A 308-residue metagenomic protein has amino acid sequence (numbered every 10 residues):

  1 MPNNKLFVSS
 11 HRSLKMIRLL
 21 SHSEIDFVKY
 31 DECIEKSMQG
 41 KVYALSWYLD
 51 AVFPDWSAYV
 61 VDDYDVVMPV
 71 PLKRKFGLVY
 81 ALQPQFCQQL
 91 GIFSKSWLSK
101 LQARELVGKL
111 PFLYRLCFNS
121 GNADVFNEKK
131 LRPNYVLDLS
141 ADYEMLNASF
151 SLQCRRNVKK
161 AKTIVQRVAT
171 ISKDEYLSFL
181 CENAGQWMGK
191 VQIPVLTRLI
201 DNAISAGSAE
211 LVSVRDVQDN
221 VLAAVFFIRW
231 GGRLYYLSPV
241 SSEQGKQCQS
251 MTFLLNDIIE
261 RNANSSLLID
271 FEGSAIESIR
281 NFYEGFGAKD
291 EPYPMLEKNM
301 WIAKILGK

Functional and structural regions predicted by a protein language model:
M1-P2, L6-M16, N299-K308: Membrane-proximal basic amphipathic "stem/tether" segments
N4-S10, Q89-T163: Acyl-donor-binding surface of acyltransferase catalytic domains
I17-D63, V70-G77, N119-K130, N134-V136 (+1 more regions): A conserved beta-strand-loop-helix scaffold within acyl/acetyltransferase catalytic domains
Y59-V60, F112-N119, I269-F271: Short, hydrophobic beta-strand segments that form beta-sheet elements in well-ordered domains
R74-C87: Conserved acyl-donor/pantetheine-binding loop and adjacent beta-alpha core of acyl/acetyltransferases and related
Q102-R104, S208-K308: Aromatic (often tryptophan-rich) hydrophobic motifs at membrane interfaces
L106-K109, R198, N202, D257-R261: A generic secondary-structure signal
